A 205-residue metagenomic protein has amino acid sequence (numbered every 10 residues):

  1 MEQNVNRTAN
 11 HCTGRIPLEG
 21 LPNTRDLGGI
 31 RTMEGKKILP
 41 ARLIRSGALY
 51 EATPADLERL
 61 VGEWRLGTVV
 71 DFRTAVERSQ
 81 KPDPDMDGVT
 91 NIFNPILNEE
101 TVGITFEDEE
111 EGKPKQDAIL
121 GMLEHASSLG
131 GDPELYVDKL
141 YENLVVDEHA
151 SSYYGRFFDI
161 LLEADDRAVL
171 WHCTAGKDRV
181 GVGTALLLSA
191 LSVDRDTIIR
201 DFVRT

Functional and structural regions predicted by a protein language model:
M1-L170, V182-T205: Cys-dependent protein tyrosine phosphatase-like superfamily
A175, R179-V180: Ser/Thr-glycine-rich phosphate-binding loops at phosphate-binding pockets of nucleotides, nucleotide cofactors
